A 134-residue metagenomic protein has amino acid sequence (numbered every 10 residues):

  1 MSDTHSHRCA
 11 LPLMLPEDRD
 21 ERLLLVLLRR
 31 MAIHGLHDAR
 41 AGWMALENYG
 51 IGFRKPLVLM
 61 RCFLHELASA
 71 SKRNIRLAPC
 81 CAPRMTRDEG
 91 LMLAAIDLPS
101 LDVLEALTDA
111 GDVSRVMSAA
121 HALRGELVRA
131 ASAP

Functional and structural regions predicted by a protein language model:
M1-P134: Polar/charged low-complexity regulatory segments
